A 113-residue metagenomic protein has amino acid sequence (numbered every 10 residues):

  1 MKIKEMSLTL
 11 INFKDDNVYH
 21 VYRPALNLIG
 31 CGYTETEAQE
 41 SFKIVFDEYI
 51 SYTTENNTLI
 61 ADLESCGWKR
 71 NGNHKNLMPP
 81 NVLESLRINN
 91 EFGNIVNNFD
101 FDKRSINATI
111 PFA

Functional and structural regions predicted by a protein language model:
M1-S7, E40-A113: Short, charged, surface-exposed hinge/linker loops at domain edges that act as mobile lids or interdomain connectors
E5-L26: Short aromatic-glycine-(Arg/Gly/Cys) micro-motifs in beta-strand/loop hairpins
N17-H20, E37, F101-K103: Residue-level signal for the start and early helices of compact helical domains
P24-E37: A short, exposed loop/beta-hairpin motif centered on an aromatic-Gly-Thr core
